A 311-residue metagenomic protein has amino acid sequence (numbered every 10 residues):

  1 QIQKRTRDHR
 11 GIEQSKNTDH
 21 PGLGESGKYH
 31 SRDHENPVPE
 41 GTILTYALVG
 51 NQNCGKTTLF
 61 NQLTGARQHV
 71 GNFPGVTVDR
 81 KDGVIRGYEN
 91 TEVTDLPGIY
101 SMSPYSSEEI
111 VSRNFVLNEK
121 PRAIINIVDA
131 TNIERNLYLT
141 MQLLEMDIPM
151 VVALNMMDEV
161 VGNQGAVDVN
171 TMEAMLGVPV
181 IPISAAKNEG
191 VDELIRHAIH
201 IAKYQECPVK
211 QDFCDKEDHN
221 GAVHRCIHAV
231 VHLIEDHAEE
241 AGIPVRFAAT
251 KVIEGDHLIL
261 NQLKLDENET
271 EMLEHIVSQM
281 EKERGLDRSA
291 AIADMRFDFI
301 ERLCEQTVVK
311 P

Functional and structural regions predicted by a protein language model:
I2-S106, L117-E119, A123, E145: Conserved G1/Walker A P-loop phosphate-binding module
N61, M172-E173, I199, V231-A238: Residue-level preference for well-ordered alpha-helical positions
A66, G75, G98-I99, A130-E134 (+2 more regions): Conserved nucleotide-binding/hydrolysis micro-motifs of P-loop NTPases
P74-K81, E92, P104, E108-V111 (+8 more regions): Helical mechanochemical/support elements of P-loop NTPase systems and associated helical scaffolds
G83-E89, V111-I181: Conserved C-terminal guanine-recognition region of P-loop GTPase G domains, centered on the G4
D158-D215: Canonical P-loop GTPase G-domain recognition
G177, Y204, P208-P311: Extended helical scaffolds that flank P-loop GTPase cores
